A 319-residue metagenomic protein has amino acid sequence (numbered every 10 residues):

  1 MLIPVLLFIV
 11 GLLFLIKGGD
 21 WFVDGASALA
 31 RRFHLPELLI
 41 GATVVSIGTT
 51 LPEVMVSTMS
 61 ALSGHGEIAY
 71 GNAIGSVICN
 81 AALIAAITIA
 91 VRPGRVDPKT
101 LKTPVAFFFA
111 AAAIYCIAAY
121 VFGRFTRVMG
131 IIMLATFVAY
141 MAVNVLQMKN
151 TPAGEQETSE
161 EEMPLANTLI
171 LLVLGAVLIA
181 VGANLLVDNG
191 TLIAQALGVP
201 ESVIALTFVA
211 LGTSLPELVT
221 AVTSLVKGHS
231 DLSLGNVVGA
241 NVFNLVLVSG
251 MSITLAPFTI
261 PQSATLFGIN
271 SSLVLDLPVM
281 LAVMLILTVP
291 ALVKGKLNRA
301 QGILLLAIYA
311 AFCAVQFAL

Functional and structural regions predicted by a protein language model:
M1-L319: Hydrophobic alpha-helical segments, chiefly the membrane-spanning helices and signal/signal-anchor peptides
